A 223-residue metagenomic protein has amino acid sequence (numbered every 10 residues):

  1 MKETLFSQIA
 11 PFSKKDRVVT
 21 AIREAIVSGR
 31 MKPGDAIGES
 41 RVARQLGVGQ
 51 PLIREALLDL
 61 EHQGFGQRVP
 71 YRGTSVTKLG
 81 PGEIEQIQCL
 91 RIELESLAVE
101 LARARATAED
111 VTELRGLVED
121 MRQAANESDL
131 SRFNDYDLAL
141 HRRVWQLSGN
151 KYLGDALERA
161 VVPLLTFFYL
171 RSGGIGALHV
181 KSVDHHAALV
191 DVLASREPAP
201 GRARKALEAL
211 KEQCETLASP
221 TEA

Functional and structural regions predicted by a protein language model:
M1-E100, A104, R142, Y152 (+1 more regions): Short linear motifs at protein or domain termini
A10-P11, R115-R122, E127, Y169-A223: C-terminal all-alpha effector/ligand-binding and dimerization domain of prokaryotic HTH-type transcriptional repressors
A25, R30, A124, W145 (+1 more regions): Hydrophobic side-chain positions on well-ordered alpha-helices, corresponding to helix-helix packing/interface faces
I53, V111, R115, G154-L165 (+2 more regions): Short, well-structured alpha-helical segments
E85, A108-T112, S131, K151 (+2 more regions): Short, solvent-exposed positions on alpha-helices
L90-R105, A139-G176: Hydrophobic, amphipathic alpha-helical faces that serve as interaction scaffolds
L97-Q123: Amphipathic alpha-helical dimerization/coiled-coil segments that flank or bridge DNA-binding/regulatory modules
Q123-L147: Exposed, interaction-prone assembly regions rather than primary DNA-binding/catalytic cores
